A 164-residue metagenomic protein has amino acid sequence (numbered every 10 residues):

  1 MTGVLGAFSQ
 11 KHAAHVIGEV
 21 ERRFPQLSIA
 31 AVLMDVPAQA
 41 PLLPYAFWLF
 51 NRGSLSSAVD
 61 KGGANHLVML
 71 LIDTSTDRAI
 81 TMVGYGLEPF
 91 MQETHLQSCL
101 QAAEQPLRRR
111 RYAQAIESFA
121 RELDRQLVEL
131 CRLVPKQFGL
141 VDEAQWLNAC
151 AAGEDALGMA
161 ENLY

Functional and structural regions predicted by a protein language model:
M1-L163: Folded, non-transmembrane soluble domains that reside on the lumenal/extracytoplasmic side of membranes
